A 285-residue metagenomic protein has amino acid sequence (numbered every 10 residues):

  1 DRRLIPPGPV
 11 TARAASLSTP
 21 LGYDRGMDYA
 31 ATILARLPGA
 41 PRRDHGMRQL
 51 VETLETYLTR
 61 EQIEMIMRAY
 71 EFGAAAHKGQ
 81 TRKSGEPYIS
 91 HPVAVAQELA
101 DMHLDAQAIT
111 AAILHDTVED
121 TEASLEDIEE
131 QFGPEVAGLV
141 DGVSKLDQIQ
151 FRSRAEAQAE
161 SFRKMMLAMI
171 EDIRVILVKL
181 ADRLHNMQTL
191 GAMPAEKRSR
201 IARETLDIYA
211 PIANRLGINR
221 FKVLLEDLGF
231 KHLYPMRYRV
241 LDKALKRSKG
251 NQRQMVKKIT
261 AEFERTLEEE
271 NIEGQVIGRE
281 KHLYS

Functional and structural regions predicted by a protein language model:
R2-V10: Extreme N-terminal basic, low-complexity initiation segments that serve as generic localization/processing leaders
T11-A12, S18-S285: Active-site helical microenvironments for divalent-metal-assisted chemistry
